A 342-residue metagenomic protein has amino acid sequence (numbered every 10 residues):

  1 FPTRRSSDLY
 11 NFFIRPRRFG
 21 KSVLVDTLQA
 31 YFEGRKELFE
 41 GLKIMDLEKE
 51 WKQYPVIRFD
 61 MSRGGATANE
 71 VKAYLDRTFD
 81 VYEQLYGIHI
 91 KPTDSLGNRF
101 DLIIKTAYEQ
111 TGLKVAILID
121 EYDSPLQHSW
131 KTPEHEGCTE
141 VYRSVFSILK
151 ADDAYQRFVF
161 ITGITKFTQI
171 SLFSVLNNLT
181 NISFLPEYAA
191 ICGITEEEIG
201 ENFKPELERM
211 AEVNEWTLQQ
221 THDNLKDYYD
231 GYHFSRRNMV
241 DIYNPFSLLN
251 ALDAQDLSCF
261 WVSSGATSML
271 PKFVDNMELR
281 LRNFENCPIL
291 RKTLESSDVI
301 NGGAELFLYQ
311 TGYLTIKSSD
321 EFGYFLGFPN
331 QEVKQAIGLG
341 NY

Functional and structural regions predicted by a protein language model:
F1-S6: Short, small-residue-biased leader/transition segments that mark boundaries at the very start of proteins
P16, Y31-Q53, K91-S95: Flexible phosphate/Mg2+-sensing switch loops adjacent to catalytic phosphate-binding sites
K21: Conserved lysine of the Walker
L24: Hydrophobic positions on the alpha1 helix immediately C-terminal to the Walker A/P-loop
Q29, E33-K36, Q53-G87: Conserved NTP-binding/hydrolysis module of P-loop NTPases
L102-Y108, G137-V159: Substrate-engagement module of ASCE P-loop NTPases
S171-V175, I182-A251: Amphipathic alpha-helical segments of the small helical/lid subdomains adjacent to P-loop NTPase cores
L179, Y243-Y342: Extended alpha-helical interface modules used as scaffolds for assembling large macromolecular complexes
